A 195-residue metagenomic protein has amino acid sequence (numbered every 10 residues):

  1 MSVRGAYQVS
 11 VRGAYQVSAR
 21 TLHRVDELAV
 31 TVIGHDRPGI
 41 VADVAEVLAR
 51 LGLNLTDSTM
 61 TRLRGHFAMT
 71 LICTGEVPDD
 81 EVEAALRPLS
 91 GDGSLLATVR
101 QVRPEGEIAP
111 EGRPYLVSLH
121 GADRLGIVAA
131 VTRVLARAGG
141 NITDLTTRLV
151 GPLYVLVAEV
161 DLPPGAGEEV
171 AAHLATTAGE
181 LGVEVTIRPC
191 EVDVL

Functional and structural regions predicted by a protein language model:
S2-S18: Long, intrinsically disordered low-complexity tandem-repeat segments
R20-L195: A conserved regulatory-domain signal marking ACT and ACT-like small-molecule sensing domains and adjacent regulatory
